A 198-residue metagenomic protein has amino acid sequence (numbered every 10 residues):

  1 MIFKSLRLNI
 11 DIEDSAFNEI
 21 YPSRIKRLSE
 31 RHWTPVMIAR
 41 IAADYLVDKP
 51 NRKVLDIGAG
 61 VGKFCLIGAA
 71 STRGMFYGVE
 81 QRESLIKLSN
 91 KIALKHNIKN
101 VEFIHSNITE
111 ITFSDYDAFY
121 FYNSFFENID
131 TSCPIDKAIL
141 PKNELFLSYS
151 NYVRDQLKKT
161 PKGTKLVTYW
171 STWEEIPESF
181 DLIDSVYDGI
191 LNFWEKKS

Functional and structural regions predicted by a protein language model:
M1-K49: S-adenosyl-L-methionine
N51-G60: Conserved class I S-adenosyl-L-methionine
K63-R73: Conserved SAM-binding loop of SAM-dependent methyltransferases across substrates and taxa, primarily the Class I
M75-E80: Conserved SAM-binding motif I beta-strand of class I
S89: Conserved SAM-binding loop
I98-S106: Conserved SAM-binding strand-loop segment of SAM-dependent methyltransferases
E110-S114: Short conserved loop adjoining the S-adenosyl-L-methionine
N128-S198: C-terminal substrate-binding/active-site "lid" region of AdoMet-derived donor-dependent transferases
